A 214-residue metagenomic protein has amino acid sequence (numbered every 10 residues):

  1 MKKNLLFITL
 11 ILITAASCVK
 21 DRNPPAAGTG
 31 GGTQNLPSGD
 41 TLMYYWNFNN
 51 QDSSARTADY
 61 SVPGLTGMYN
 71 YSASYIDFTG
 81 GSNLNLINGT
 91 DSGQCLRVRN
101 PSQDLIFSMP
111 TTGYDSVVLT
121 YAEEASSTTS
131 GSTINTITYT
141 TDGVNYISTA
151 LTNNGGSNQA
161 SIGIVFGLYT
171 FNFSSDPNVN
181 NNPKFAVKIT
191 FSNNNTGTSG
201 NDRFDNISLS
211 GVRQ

Functional and structural regions predicted by a protein language model:
K2-I8: Sec-dependent signal peptide recognition, specifically the positively charged N-region followed immediately by
L5, A15-L42: Bacterial Sec-dependent N-terminal signal peptides
P37-T57: GGW-centered surface loops in extracellular recognition modules
F48, Y146-Q214: Terminal, low-complexity interaction segments
L65-S116, N201-R203: Surface-exposed, low-complexity/disordered Ser/Thr/Gly/Pro/Asn-rich loops and linkers
S108, T120-E124: Short edge beta-strand/loop segments characteristic of extracellular beta-sandwich folds
T112-D115, E124-S132: Extended, low-complexity, turn-rich repeat/linker tracts enriched in Gly/Pro/Ser/Thr and Asp/Glu that occur
I137-T141: Conserved Ser/Thr-centered positions that define the repeating blades of beta-propeller domains
